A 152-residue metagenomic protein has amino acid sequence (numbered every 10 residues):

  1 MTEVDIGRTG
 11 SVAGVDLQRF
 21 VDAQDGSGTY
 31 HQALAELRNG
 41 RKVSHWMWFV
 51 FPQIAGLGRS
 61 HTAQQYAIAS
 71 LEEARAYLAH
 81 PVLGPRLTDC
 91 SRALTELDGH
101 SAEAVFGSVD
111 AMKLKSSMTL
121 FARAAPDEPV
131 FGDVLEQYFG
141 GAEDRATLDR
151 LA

Functional and structural regions predicted by a protein language model:
M1-H31, A146: Extreme N-terminal tail/first-helix region
S11, R19-V21, S117, F121 (+1 more regions): N-terminal targeting/disorder module
D22-E36, L94-A102: Short amphipathic alpha-helical segments and their helix-coil junctions
E36-L71: Hydrophobic/aromatic-rich, well-ordered segments within soluble, folded domains that form packed cores
G56-T62, A122-G132: Short helix-capping/linker segments at secondary-structure and domain boundaries
A67-R86, A142-A146, A152: C-terminal end-helix/capping segment
A76-A125: Mid-chain, well-packed structural core segment of small domains
P126-A152: Charged phosphate-binding loop/patch that engages nucleotide di/tri-phosphates or the phosphate backbone of nucleic
